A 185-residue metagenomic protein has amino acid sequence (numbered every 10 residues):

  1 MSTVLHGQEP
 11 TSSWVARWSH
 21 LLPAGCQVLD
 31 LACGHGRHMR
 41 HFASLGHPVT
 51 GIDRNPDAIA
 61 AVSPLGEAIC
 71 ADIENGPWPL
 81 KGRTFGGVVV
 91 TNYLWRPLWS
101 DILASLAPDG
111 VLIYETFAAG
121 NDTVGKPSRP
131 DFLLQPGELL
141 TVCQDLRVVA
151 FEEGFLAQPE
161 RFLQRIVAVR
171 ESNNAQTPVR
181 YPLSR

Functional and structural regions predicted by a protein language model:
M1-P23: S-adenosyl-L-methionine
G25-G34: Conserved class I S-adenosyl-L-methionine
H35-N75: Class I SAM-dependent methyltransferase SAM/SAH-binding core
W78-G87: A short acidic, Gly/Pro-enriched loop at the edge of an enzyme's catalytic core that lines a small-molecule cofactor
L106-P108: Helix-to-beta-strand junctions that scaffold the AdoMet/dcAdoMet cofactor pocket in Class I SAM-dependent enzymes
G110-A119: Conserved beta-strand signature within the Rossmann-like core of class I S-adenosyl-L-methionine
D131-D145, A150: Short alpha-helix
L156-R185: Core SAM-dependent methyltransferase catalytic element
